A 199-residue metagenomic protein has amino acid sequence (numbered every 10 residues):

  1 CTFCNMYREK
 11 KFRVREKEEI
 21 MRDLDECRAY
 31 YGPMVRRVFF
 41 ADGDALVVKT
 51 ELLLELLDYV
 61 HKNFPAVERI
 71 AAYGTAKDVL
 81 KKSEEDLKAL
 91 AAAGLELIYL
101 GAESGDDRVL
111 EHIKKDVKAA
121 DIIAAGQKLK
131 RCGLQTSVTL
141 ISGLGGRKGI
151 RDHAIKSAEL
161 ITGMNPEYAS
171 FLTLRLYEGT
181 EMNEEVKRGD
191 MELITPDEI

Functional and structural regions predicted by a protein language model:
C1-R22: Canonical Radical SAM [4Fe-4S] cluster-binding loop centered on the CxxxCxxC motif and its immediate flanking residues
C4, I20, F40, A72 (+4 more regions): Conserved, mostly hydrophobic/aromatic
V14, Y73-L80, G145-D152: Active-site mouth loops of central-metabolism enzymes
R15, V48, V117, G149 (+1 more regions): Residue-level signal for the nucleotide or nucleotide-sugar donor/cofactor binding architecture
I20, L53, S83, I122 (+2 more regions): Aromatic/hydrophobic pocket-lining residues that form the small-molecule binding cavity in soluble enzyme cores
A29-R131: Conserved SAM/AdoMet-binding glycine-rich loop
L97, A120-E181: Conserved C-terminal portion of the radical SAM core fold that forms the substrate/S-adenosylmethionine-binding
N183, K187-I199: C-terminal accessory regions of radical SAM enzymes
